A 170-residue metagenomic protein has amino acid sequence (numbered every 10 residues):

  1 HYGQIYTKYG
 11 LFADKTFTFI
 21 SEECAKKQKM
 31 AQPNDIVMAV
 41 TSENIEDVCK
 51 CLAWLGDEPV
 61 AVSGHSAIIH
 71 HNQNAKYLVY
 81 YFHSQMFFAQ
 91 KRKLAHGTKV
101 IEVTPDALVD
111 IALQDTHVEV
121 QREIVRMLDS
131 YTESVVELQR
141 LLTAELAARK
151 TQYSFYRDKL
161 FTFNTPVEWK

Functional and structural regions predicted by a protein language model:
H1-K170: Charged, alpha-helix-forming regions
